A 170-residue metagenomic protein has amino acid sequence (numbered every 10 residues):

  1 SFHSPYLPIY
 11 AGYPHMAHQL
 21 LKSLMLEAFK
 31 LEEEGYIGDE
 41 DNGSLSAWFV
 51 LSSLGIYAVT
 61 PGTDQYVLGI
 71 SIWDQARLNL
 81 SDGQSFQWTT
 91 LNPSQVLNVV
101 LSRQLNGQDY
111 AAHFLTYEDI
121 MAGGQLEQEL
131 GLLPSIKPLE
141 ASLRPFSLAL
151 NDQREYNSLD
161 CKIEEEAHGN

Functional and structural regions predicted by a protein language model:
S1-Q87, N92, E118-I120: Active-site core of glycosidic bond-cleaving carbohydrate-active enzymes
P61, A167-G169: Histidine-centered catalytic/metal-binding microenvironments
S81, S102-Q108: Short strand-turn-strand beta-turns centered on an Asx-Gly dipeptide
Q95-V96: Extracytoplasmic low-complexity repetitive segments enriched in small/polar residues
V99: Extracellular attachment/recognition segments
A111-Y117: Short, solvent-exposed S/T- and G/P-enriched segments that are highly enriched in secreted/extracellular and lumenal
Y117-C161: C-terminal beta-strand-rich structural cap/linker in extracellular carbohydrate-active enzymes
K162-E166: Mature N-terminal, pre-catalytic/accessory segment of carbohydrate-active enzymes
